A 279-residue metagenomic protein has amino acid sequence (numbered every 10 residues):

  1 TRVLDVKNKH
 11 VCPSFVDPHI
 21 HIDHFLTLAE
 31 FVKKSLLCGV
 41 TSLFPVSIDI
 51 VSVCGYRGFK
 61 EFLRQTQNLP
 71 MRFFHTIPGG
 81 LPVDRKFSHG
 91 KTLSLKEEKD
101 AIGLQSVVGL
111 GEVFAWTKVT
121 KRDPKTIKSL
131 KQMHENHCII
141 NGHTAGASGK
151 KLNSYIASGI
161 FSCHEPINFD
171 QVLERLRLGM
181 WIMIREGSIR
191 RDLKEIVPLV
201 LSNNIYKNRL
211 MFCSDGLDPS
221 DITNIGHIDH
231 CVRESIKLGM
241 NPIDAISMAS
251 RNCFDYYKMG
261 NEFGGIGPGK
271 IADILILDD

Functional and structural regions predicted by a protein language model:
T1-L43: Replace "His-x-His-based motif
N8, H19, G39, F62 (+6 more regions): Divalent metal-coordination and catalytic microenvironments
S14-I22, L43-P45, F73-I77, V108-E112 (+4 more regions): Hydrophobic faces of well-ordered beta-strands that scaffold small-molecule active sites in alpha/beta enzyme cores
L28, Y56, R122, G149-I156 (+2 more regions): Histidine/acidic-residue-rich catalytic or RNA/ligand-binding cores of hydrolases and nuclease-related proteins
V32-C138: Divalent-metal coordination cores built from histidine and acidic residues
V40-T41, S106-V107, H137, S154-S162 (+2 more regions): Glycine-enriched alpha-helix->loop->beta-strand junction motifs that scaffold or abut catalytic
E112-D170, E186: Divalent metal-binding pocket/active-site signature
V200-L277: His/Asp/Glu-enriched, well-ordered alpha-helical/loop segment that forms or immediately abuts the divalent-metal
